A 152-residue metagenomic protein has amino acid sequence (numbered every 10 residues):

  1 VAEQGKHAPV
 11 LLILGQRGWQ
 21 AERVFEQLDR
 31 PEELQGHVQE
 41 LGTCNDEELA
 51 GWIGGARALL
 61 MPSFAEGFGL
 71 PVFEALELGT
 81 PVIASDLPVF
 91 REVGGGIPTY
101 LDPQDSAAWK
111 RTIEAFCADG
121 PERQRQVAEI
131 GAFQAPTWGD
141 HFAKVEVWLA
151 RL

Functional and structural regions predicted by a protein language model:
V10-Q16, Q39-G42, P62-S63, A84 (+1 more regions): Short beta-strand segments
G15, E22-A50: Nucleotide-activated donor-binding/catalytic signature segment of Leloir-type glycosyltransferases, i.e., the conserved
W52-L70, L78-P81: Acidic donor-binding loop of glycosyltransferase active sites
F64, T80-G94, P103-D105: Short glycine-rich donor-binding/catalytic loop of glycosyltransferases that coordinates the nucleotide-sugar
T99-A107, E114-G120: Conserved acidic donor-binding segment of nucleotide-sugar-dependent glycosyltransferases
P121-L152: A charged, aromatic-enriched C-terminal amphipathic alpha-helix characteristic of glycosyltransferases across folds
